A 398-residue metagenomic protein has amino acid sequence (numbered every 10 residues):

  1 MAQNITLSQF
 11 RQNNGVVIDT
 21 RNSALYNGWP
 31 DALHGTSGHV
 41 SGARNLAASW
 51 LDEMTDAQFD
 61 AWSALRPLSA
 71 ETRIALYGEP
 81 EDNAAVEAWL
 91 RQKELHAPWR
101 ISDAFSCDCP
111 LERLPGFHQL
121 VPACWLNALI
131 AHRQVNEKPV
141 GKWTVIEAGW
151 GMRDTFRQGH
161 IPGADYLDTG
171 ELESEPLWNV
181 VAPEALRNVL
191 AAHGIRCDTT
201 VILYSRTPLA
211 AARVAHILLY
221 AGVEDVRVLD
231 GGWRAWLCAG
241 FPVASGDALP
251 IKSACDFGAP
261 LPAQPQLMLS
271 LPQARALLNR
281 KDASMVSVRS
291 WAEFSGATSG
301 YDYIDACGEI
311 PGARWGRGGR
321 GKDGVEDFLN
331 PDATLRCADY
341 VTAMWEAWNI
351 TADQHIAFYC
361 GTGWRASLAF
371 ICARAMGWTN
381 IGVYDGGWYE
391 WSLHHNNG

Functional and structural regions predicted by a protein language model:
M1-G398: Cytosolic catalytic domains that perform sulfur/thiol-centered chemistry
